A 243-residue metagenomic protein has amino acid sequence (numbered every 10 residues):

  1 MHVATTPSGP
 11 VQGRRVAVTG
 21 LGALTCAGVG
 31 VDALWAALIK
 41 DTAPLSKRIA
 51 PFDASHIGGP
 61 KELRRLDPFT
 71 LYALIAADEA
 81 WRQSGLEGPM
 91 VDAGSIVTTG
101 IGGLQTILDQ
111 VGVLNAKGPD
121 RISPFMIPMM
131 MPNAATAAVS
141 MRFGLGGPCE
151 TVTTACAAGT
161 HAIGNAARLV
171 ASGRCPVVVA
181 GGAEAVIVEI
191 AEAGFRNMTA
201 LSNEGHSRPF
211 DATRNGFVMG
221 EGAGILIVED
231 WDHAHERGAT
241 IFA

Functional and structural regions predicted by a protein language model:
M1-V18, P89: Flexible, low-complexity linker/loop segments at domain and module junctions
R15-L24, V31, A36, T42-L45 (+1 more regions): Condensing-enzyme catalytic core mediating Claisen C-C bond formation in acyl metabolism
V18, A33-T154, A183-A191: Conserved beta-ketoacyl condensing-enzyme motif
L21-A27, A183, A200: Hydrophobic pocket-lining residues within nucleotide cofactor-binding pockets
C26, G102, A158: Glycine-/small-residue-rich active-site loops that bind phosphorylated ligands and cofactors
C26-A27, T106, I187, M219: Secondary-structure boundary/capping motif
A73-G85, P132-G182, V218-A239: Active-site-proximal alpha-helical scaffold in enzymes
K117-S123, H161-G164, R168, E184-R237: Glycine-/small-residue-rich "gating" segment that lines the acyl/pantetheine channel and substrate pocket
